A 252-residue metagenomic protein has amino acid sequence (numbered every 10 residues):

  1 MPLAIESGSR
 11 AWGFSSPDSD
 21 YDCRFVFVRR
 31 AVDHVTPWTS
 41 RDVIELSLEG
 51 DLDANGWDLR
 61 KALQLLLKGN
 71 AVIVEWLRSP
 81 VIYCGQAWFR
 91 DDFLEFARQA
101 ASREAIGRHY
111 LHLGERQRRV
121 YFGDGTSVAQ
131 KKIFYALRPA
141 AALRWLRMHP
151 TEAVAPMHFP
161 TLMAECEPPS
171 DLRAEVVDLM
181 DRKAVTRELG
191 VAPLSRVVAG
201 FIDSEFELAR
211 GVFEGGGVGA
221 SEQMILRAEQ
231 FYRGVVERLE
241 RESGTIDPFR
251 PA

Functional and structural regions predicted by a protein language model:
M1-I5: Helical scaffold of the NTase/Pol beta-like nucleotidyltransferase catalytic core
E6-S7, G56: Short hydrophobic/aromatic segments of transmembrane alpha-helices and their interfaces
G8-E49: Catalytic metal-binding acidic patch
R29-V32, G69-V72, R116, A142-L143: Short loop/turn segments at secondary-structure transitions that flank enzyme active sites
T36-E115: A basic- and aromatic-enriched beta-loop-alpha substructure that forms the phosphate/nucleotide- and DNA/RNA-contacting
D91-E222: Conserved nucleotidyltransferase catalytic core and NTase-mimicking acidic/glycine-rich helix/loop elements in nucleic
G215-P251: Acidic, carboxylate-rich catalytic segments that either coordinate divalent cations
